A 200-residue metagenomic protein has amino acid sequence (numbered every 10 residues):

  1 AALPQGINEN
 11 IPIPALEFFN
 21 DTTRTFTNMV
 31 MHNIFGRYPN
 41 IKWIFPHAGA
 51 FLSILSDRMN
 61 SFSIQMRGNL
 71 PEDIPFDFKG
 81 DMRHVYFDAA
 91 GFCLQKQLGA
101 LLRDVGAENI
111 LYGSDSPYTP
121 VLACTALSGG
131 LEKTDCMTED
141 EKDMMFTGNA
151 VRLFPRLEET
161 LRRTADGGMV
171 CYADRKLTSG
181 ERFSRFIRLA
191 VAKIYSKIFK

Functional and structural regions predicted by a protein language model:
A1, S116-Y118: Short, glycine/acidic-enriched loop or turn micro-motifs at the edges of active sites
A1-G80, Q95-E108: Histidine/acidic residue-rich metal-binding segments in metalloenzymes
F18-T22, A89, M137, E141: Short, surface-exposed alpha-helical recognition segments that flank or form part of ligand/macromolecule-binding
H32-N33, I41, F51, K96 (+3 more regions): Mid-to-C-terminal alpha-helical segments outside catalytic/metal-binding sites
W43-F45, V85-A89, I110-S114: Hydrophobic faces of well-ordered beta-strands that scaffold small-molecule active sites in alpha/beta enzyme cores
G49, A90, P117: Anionic group-transfer/hydrolysis microenvironments
L70-G99, D143-P155: C-terminal helical cap
